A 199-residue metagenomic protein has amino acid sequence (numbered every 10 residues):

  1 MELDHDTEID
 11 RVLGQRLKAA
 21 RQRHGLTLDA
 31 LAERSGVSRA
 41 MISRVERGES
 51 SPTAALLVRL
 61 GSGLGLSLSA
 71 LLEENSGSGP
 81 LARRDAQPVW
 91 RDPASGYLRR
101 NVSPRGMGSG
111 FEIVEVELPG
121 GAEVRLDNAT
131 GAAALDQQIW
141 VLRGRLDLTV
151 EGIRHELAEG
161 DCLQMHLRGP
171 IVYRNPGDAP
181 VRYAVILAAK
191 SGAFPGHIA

Functional and structural regions predicted by a protein language model:
M1-V12: A detector for short, charged/polar N-terminal pre-domain segments
Q15-A32: Short basic helix-loop element that most often maps to the first helix and adjoining turn of HTH DNA-binding modules
V37-P52: Recognition helix of helix-turn-helix/homeodomain-like DNA-binding domains that insert into the DNA major groove
A54-V58, S62-E112: A short, N-terminal "cap"/entry segment at the start of jelly-roll beta-barrel domains of the cupin/DSBH fold
P88-N128, D136, I186, S191: A short glycine-rich, His/Asp/Glu-containing loop-to-beta-strand
I113-V116, Q164, G169, D178-A193: A short hydrophobic beta-strand segment most commonly corresponding to one strand of the jelly-roll/cupin
A133-E151: Glycine- and acidic-residue-biased ligand/ion/polar-headgroup-sensing regions
E151-R168: Short acidic-glycine-tyrosine-enriched beta hairpin
